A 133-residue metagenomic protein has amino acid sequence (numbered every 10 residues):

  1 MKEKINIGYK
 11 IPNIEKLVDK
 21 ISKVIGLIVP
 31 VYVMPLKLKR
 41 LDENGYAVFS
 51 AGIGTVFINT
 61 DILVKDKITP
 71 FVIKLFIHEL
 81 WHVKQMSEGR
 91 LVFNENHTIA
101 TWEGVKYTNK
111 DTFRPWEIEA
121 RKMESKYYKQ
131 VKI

Functional and structural regions predicted by a protein language model:
M1-G52: Auxiliary, metal-adjacent structural segments of Zn-dependent hydrolase domains
E3-K4, V56-I58, K65, A100-W102: Generic recognition of long tandem-repeat/solenoid scaffolds
L36-P70, M86-S87: Active-site scaffold of zinc-dependent metalloenzymes
P70, K74, M86-I118: Post-HEXXH active-site segment of zinc metalloproteases
I77-Q85: Short active-site segment of divalent metal-dependent hydrolases/proteases that encodes the spacing between
Q85-M86, K129: A generic secondary-structure boundary signal that marks alpha-helix termini
R121: Short, conserved alpha-helix that lines the donor NDP-sugar binding/gating region of sugar-transfer enzymes
E124-I133: Short helix/loop segments within enzyme catalytic domains that coordinate or immediately flank catalytic cofactors
